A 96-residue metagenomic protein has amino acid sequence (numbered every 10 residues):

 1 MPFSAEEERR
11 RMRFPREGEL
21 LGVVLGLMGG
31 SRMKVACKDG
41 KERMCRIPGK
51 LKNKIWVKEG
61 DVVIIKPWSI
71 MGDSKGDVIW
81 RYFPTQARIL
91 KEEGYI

Functional and structural regions predicted by a protein language model:
M1-L20: Short boundary/loop segments of OB/S1/cold-shock single-stranded nucleic-acid-binding domains
R10, V23, K52-N53: Short, conserved secondary-structure segments in the cores of folded domains
E19-G29: N-terminal, positively charged regions that mediate nucleic acid binding
G30-V35: Short aromatic-glycine-enriched beta-strand elements
D39-G49: Short, structured beta-strand/loop micro-motifs enriched in basic residues and often containing a Trp
L51-I64: Short nucleic-acid-contacting surface segments enriched for D/E, G, S/T with interspersed K/R
S69-Y95: OB-fold/S1-family single-stranded nucleic acid-binding modules
